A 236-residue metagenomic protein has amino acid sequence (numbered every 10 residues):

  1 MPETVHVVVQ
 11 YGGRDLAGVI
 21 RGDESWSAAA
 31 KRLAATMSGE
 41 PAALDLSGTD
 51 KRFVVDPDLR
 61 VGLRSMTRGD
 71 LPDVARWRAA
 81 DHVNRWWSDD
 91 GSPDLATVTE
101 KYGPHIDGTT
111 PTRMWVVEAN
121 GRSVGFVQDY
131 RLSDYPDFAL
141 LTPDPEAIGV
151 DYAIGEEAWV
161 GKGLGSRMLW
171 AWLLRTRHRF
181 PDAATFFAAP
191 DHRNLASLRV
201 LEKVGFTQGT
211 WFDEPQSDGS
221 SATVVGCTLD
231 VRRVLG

Functional and structural regions predicted by a protein language model:
M1-E3, V9-R14, V19-G22, W26-L59 (+2 more regions): Acyl-donor (CoA/ACP) binding surface of acyl/acetyltransferases
A34-M37, H82, G91, I106: Residue-level detector of secondary-structure transition/capping positions
T36, W77, W86, K101-H105: Residues that form generic nucleotide/phosphate-binding pockets
V61, R113-W115, I148: Residue-level detector of short, conserved catalytic/binding motifs and their immediate flanks
V74-R78, V98, Y102, V150 (+1 more regions): Hydrophobic alpha-helical core bundles mediating ligand binding, dimerization, or RNAP-core interactions
R76-P93: Helix-loop element at the rim of GNAT/NAT acetyltransferase active sites that forms part of the acceptor-substrate
G91-M114, A119: Active-site rim helix/loop that mediates acceptor-substrate recognition in acyltransferases
